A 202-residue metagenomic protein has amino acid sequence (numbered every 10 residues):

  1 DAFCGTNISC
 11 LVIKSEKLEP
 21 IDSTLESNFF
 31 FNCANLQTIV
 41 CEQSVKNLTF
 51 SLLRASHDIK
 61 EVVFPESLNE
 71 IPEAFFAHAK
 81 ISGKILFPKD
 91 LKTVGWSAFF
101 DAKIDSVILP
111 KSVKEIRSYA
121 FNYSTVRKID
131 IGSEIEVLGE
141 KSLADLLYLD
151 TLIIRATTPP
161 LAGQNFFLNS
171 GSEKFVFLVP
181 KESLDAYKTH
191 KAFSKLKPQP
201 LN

Functional and structural regions predicted by a protein language model:
D1-A2, E26-F29, T49-L52, P72-F75 (+4 more regions): Consensus positions within tandem repeat domains that build extended binding/scaffold surfaces
C4, A77, F100, N122 (+2 more regions): Short polybasic/polar patches that bind polyanions
G5-S23, A34-N47, H57-E70, K80-T93 (+5 more regions): Structural signature of tandem-repeat unit edges
E26-N28, Q164-S170, D185-K197: Short, aromatic/basic amphipathic alpha-helical patches
